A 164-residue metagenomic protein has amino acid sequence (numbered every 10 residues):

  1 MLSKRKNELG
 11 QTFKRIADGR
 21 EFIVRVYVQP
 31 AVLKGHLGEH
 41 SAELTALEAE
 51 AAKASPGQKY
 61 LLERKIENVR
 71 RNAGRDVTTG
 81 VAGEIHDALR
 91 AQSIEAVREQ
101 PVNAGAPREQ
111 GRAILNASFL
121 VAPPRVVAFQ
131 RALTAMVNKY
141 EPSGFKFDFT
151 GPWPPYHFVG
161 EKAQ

Functional and structural regions predicted by a protein language model:
M1-I114, P123-Q164: Long, contiguous binding/interaction regions
S118-L120: Short hydrophobic/aromatic beta-strand micro-patches that form the beta-sheet surface supporting nucleotide- or nucleic
